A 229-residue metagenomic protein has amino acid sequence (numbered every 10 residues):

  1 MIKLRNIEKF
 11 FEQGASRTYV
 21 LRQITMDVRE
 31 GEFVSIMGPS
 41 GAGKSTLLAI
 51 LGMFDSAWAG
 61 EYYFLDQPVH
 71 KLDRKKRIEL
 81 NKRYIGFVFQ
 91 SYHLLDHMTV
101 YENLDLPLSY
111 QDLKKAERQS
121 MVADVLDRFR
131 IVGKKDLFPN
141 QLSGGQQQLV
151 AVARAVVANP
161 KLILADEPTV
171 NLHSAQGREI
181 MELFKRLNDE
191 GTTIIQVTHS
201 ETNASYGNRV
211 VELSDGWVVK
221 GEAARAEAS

Functional and structural regions predicted by a protein language model:
M1-F10, K220-S229: ABC-family P-loop ATPase nucleotide-binding domain
I2-V210: ABC family nucleotide-binding domain
V210-A223: H-loop (His-switch) and adjacent beta-strand-loop-beta switch element of ABC-type ATPase nucleotide-binding domains
